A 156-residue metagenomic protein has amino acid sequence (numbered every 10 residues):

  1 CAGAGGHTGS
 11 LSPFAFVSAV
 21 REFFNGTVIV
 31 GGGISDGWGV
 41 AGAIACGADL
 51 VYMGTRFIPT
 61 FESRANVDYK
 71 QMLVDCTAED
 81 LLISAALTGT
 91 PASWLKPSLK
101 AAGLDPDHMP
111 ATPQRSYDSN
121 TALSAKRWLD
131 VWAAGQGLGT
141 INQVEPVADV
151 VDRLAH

Functional and structural regions predicted by a protein language model:
C1-T8: Glycine-rich, proline-tolerant flexible connector loops at the mouths of alpha/beta enzymes
S10-I29, S35-H156: Conserved active-site-proximal phosphate/metal-binding subdomains
